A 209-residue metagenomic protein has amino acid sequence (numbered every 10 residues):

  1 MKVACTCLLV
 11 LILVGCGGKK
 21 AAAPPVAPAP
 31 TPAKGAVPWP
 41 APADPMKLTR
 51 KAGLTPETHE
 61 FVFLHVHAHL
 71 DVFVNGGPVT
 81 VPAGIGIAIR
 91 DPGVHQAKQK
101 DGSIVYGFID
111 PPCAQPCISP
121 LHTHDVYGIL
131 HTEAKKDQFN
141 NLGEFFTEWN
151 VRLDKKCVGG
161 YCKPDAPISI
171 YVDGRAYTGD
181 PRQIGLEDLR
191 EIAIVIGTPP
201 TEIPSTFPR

Functional and structural regions predicted by a protein language model:
M1-C7: Bacterial N-terminal signal peptides that target proteins for export
L13-G15: C-terminal motif of bacterial Sec signal peptides marking the signal peptidase cleavage site
G17-R209: Ubiquitin-like/PB1-type beta-grasp interaction modules and other compact soluble beta-rich domains
